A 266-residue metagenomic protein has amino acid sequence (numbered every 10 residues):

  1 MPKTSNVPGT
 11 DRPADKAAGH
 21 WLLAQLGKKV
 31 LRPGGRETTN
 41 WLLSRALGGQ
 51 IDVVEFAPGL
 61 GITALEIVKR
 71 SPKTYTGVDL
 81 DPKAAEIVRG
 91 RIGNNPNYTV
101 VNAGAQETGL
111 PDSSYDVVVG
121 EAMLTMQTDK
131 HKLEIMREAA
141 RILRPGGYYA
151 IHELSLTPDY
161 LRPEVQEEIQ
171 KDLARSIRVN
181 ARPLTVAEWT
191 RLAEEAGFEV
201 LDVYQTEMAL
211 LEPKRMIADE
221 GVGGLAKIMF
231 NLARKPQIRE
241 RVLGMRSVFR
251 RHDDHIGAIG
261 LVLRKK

Functional and structural regions predicted by a protein language model:
R32-Q50: Conserved alpha-helix/loop element of class I SAM-dependent methyltransferases that forms part of the SAM/SAH-binding
Q50-G59: Conserved class I S-adenosyl-L-methionine
L60-E107: Class I SAM-dependent methyltransferase SAM/SAH-binding core
Q106-V118: A short acidic, Gly/Pro-enriched loop at the edge of an enzyme's catalytic core that lines a small-molecule cofactor
L133-Y148: A short glycine-rich, Lys/Arg-flanked "PGG" loop and its adjoining helix->strand segment in the class I
A150-D172: Conserved class I S-adenosyl-L-methionine
A181-A196: Short alpha-helix
D202-K266: Conserved Class I S-adenosyl-L-methionine
